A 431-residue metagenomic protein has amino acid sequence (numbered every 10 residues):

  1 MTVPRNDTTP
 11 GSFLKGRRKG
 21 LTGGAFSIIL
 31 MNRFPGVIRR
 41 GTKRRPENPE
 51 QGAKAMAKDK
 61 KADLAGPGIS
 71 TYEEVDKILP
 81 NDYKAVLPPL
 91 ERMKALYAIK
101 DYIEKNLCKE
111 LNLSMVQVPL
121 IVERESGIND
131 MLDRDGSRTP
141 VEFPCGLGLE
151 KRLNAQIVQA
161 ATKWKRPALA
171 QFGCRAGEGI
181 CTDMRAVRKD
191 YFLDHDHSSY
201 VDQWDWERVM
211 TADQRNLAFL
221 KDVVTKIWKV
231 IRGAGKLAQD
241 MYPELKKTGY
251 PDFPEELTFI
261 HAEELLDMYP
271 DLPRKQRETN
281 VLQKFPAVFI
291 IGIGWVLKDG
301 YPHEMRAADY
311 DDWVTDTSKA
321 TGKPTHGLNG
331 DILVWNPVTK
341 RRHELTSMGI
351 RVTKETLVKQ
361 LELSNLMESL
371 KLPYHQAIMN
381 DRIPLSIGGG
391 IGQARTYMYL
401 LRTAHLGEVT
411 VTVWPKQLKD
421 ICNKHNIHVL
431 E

Functional and structural regions predicted by a protein language model:
T2, T8-T9, T22-A25, T42 (+1 more regions): Ala/Thr-enriched low-complexity intrinsically disordered regions
I28-I29, I38, T42-R45: Short, positively charged and aromatic/hydrophobic N-terminal segments
D63, P67-S199, D205-V209: Class II aminoacyl-tRNA synthetase-like tRNA-binding/catalytic domains
G177, T182-N280: Extended, charged alpha-beta segments that form solvent-exposed binding/catalytic grooves in nucleic-acid-handling
E263-E431: A translation/RNA-centric and nucleic-acid-associated enzymatic feature enriched in Class II aminoacyl-tRNA synthetases
